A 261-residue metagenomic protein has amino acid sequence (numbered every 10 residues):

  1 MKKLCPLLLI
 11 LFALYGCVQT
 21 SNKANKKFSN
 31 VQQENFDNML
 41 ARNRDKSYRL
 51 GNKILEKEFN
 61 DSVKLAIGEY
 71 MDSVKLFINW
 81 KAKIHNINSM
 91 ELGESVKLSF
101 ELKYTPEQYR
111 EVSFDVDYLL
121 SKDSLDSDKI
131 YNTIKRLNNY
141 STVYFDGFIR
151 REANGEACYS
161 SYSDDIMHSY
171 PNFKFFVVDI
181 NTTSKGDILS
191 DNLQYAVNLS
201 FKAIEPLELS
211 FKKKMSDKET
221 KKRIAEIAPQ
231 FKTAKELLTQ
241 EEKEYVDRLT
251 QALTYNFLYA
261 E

Functional and structural regions predicted by a protein language model:
M1-L4: Positively charged n-region of N-terminal signal peptides that target proteins for export
P6-L9: Sec-dependent N-terminal signal peptides
L14-G16: C-terminal motif of bacterial Sec signal peptides marking the signal peptidase cleavage site
Q19-E261: OB-fold and OB-like single-stranded nucleic-acid-recognition modules and their adjacent interaction interfaces
